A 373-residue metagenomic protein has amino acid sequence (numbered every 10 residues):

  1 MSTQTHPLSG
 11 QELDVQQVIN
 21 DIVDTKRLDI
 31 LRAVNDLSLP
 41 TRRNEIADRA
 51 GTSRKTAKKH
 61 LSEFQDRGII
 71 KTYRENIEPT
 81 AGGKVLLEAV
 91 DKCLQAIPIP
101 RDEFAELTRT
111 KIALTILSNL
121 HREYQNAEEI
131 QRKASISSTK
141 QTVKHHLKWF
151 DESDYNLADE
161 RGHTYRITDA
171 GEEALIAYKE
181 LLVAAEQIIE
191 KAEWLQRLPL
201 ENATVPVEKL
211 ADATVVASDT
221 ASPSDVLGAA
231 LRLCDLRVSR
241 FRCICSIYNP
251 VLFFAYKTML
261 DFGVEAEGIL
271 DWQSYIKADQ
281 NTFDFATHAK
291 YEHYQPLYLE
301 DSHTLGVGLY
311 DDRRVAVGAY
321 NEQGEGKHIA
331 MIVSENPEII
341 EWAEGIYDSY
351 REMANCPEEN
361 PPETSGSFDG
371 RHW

Functional and structural regions predicted by a protein language model:
T3-L28, A89-I116, H145: Short alpha-helical segments that sit at the start of domains
T25, L37-R42, L120-N126: Short capping segments at the starts of secondary-structure elements
G51-Q65, I136-E152: Short amphipathic alpha-helical interaction segments
Q65-E75, D151-R161: A short, conserved structural fragment
E75-C93, D159-L182: Basic, amphipathic "hinge/linker" alpha-helix immediately C-terminal to the N-terminal HTH DNA-binding motif
K92-H121, E180-R242: Amphipathic alpha-helical dimerization/coiled-coil segments that flank or bridge DNA-binding/regulatory modules
R232-F285: Primarily the HKD phosphodiesterase
L309-Y310, R314-W373: Amphipathic alpha-helical interface segments
